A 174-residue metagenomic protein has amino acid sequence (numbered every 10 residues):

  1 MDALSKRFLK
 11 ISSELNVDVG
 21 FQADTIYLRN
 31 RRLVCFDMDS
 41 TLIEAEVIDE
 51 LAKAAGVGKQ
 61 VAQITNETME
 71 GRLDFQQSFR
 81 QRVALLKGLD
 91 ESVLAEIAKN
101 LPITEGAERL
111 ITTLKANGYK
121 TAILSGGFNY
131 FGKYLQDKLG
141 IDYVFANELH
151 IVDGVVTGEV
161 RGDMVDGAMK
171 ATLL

Functional and structural regions predicted by a protein language model:
M1-F36: Non-catalytic pre-domain segments flanking phosphatase-related domains
K6, G88, S92-L174: C-terminal cap/substrate-recognition subdomain and adjoining C-terminal extension of metal-dependent phosphatase-like
I26-V34, M38-Q76, R80: Active-site neighborhood of HAD-like aspartate-dependent phosphohydrolases
Q81-L86: Long, charge-rich alpha-helical interaction segments
